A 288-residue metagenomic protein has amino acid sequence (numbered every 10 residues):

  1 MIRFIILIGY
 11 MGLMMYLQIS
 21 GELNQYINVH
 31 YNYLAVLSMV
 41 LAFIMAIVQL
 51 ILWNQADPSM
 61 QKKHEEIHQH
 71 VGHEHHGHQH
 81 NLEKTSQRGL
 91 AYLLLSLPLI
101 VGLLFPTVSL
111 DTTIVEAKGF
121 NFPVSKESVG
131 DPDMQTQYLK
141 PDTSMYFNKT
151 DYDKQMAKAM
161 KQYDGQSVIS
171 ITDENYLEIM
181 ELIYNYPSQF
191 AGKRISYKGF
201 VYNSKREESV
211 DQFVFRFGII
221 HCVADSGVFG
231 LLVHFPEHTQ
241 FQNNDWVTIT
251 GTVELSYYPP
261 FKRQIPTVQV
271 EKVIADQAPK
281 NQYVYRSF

Functional and structural regions predicted by a protein language model:
I2-G72: Membrane-embedded alpha-helical segments of integral membrane proteins
S38, P236-I249: Short nucleic-acid-contacting surface segments enriched for D/E, G, S/T with interspersed K/R
K84-L110: Internal/C-terminal transmembrane anchor helices
V108-N185: Membrane-interface segments at or immediately adjacent to transmembrane helices that form the boundary between
I195-V201, N244-E254: OB-fold and OB-like beta-barrel modules that bind single-stranded nucleic acids
E208-I219, R263-T267: Short aromatic-glycine-enriched beta-strand elements
S226-T239: Beta-strand/loop nucleic-acid-binding surfaces
Y258-V284: OB-fold/S1-family single-stranded nucleic acid-binding modules
